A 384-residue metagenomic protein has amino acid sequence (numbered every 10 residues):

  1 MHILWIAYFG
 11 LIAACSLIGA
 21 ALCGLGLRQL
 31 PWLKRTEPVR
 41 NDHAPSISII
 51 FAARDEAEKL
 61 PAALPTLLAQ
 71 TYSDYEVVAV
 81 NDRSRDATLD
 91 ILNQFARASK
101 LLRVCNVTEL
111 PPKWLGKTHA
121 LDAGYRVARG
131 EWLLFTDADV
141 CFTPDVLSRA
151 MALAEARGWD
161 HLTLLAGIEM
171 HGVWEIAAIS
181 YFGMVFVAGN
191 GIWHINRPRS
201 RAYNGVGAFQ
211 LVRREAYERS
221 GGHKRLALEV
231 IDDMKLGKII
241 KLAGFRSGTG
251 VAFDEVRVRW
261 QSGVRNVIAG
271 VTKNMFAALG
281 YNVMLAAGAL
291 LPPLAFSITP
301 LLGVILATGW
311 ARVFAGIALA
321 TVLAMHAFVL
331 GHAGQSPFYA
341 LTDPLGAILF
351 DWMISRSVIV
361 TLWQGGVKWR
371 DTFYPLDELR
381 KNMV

Functional and structural regions predicted by a protein language model:
M1-N41, S180, I192: N-terminal membrane-anchoring/stem segments of glycan-assembly enzymes
G26-Q29, R103-R126, R149-R219, K224 (+4 more regions): Long helical/loop segments within the catalytic core of UDP-sugar-dependent glycosyltransferases, especially the large
P31-R35, E56-A69: Short, well-formed alpha-helical segments that are part of the catalytic scaffolds of diverse glycosyltransferases
N41, L285-G365: Membrane-embedded multi-pass helical conduit in multi-pass membrane proteins, especially envelope-biosynthetic
P45-S48, E76: Cell-envelope/extracellular polymer assembly enzymes that use nucleotide-activated donors
L64-P111: Acidic donor-binding segment of Leloir-type glycosyltransferases
A87, T136-L153: Acidic donor-binding/catalytic loop of UDP-sugar-dependent glycosyltransferases, especially processive GT2
A154, G158-A188, E215-E218, H223-L285 (+1 more regions): Catalytic donor/gating beta->alpha subdomain of glycosyltransferases that bind UDP-sugars
